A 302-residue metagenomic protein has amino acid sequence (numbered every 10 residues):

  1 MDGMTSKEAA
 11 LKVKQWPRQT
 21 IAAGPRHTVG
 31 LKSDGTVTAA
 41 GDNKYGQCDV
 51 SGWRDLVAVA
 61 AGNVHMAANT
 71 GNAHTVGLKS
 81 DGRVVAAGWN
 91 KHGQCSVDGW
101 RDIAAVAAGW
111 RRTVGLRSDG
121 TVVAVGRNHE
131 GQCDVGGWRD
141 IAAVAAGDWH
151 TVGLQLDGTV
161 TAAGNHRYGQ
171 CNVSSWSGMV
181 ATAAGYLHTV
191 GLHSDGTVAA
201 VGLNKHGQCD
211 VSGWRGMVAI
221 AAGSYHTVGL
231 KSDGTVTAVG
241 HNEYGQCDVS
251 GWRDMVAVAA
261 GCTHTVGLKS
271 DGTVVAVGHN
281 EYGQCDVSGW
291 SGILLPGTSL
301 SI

Functional and structural regions predicted by a protein language model:
M1-Q19, P296-I302: A detector of long low-complexity, disordered segments enriched in serine/threonine/proline
D2, D34, H92, G109 (+10 more regions): Compositionally biased, low-complexity segments
T5-S6, R26, L31, G41-G52 (+10 more regions): Short glycine/serine- and acidic-residue-enriched loop/turn motifs that recur at repeat junctions
W16-G30: Beta-strand-rich domains and repeat architectures in extracellular enzymes and scaffolds, especially beta-propellers
H27-G30, A39, A67, H74-G77 (+11 more regions): Conserved core positions of repeat-based scaffolds
S33-T36, R54-A58, S80-V85, S96 (+10 more regions): Tandem repeat domain/solenoid detector
D248, R253-E281: Ankyrin-repeat and related helical/solenoid repeat scaffolds used for protein-protein interactions
